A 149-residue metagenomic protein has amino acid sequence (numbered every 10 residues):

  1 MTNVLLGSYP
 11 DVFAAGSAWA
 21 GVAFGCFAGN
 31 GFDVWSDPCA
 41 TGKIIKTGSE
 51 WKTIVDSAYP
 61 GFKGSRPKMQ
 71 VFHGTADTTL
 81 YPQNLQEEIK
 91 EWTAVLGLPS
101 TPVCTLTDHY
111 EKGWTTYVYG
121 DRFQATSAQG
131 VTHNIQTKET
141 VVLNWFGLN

Functional and structural regions predicted by a protein language model:
M1-D11, S17-A20: Short glycine-enriched nucleophile-adjacent loop and the immediately C-terminal alpha-helix near the catalytic center
N3, G7, Q83-Q86, K90 (+2 more regions): Solvent-exposed, polar/charged alpha-helical surfaces in well-ordered, non-transmembrane soluble domains, broadly
P10, T93, G97, G147: Hydrophobic/aromatic-lined pockets within catalytic cores
W19, T105-L106: Residue-level "edge-of-site" marker
A23-L96, T101, H109-D121, Q129-H133: The feature captures the conserved acid-bearing segment of alpha/beta-hydrolase catalytic domains
F123-Q129, N134-N149: Catalytic active-site module of serine/aspartate enzymes centered on a nucleophile-bearing elbow/loop
